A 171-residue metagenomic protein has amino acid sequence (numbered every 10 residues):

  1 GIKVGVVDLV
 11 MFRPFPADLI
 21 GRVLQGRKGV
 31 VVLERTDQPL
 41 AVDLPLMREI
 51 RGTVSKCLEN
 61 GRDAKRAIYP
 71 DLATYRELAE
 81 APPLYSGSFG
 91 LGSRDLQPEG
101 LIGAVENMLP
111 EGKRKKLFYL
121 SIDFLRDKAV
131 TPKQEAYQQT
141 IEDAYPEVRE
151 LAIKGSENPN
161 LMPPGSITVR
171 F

Functional and structural regions predicted by a protein language model:
G5-V7, Y85: General small-molecule cofactor/ligand-binding pocket signal
L9-A17: Short acidic loop-to-helix transition motifs that present clustered carboxylates
P16-L19, A41-D43: A short acidic (Asp/Glu
L19-G21, Q25-K28: Catalytic phosphate/nucleotide-handling subdomain of diverse soluble enzymes
R22, P159-L161: Replace "in large, NTP-powered and nucleic-acid-processing enzymes" with "in large, NTP-powered factors and other
L33-N158: Peripheral docking tails and interdomain loops at the edges of cofactor- or intermediate-handling domains
M162-V169: A short, charged/proline- and glycine-enriched loop that marks the coil->beta-strand transition at the N-terminal
